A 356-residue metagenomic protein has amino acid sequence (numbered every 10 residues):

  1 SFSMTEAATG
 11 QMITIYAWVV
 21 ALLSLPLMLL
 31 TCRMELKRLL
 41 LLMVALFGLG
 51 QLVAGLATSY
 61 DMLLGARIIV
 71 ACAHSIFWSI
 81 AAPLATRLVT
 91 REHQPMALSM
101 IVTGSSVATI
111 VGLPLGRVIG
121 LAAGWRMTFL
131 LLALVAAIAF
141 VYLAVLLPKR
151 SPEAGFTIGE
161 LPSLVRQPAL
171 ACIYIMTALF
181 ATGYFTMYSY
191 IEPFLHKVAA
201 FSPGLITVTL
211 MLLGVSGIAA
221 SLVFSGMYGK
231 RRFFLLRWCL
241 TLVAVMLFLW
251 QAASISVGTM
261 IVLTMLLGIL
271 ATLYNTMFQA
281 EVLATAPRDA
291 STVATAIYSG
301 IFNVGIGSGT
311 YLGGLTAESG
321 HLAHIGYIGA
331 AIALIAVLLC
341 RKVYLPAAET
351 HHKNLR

Functional and structural regions predicted by a protein language model:
S3, E35, L56-M62, A200 (+1 more regions): Helix-breaking motifs and short loop linkers at transmembrane-helix boundaries and internal kinks in secondary membrane
L22-T58: Conserved MFS/SLC helix-loop-helix module at the cytosolic interface between two early adjacent transmembrane helices
L23-L36, A220-R232, A317: Helix-to-loop junctions at the C-terminal end of transmembrane segments in multipass secondary transporters
G50, D61-I69, G258-L266: Paired small-residue
Y60, A66-G104: Cytoplasmic helix-loop-helix junction between adjacent transmembrane helices in 12-TM secondary transporters
F77-V89, L273-P287: Intracellular juxtamembrane helix-capping segments at the cytosolic ends of symmetry-related transmembrane helices
A133-P152, L339-V343: C-terminal membrane-cytosol helix-exit motif in multi-pass small-molecule transporters
T285-H321, G329: A late C-terminal transmembrane helix in Major Facilitator Superfamily
